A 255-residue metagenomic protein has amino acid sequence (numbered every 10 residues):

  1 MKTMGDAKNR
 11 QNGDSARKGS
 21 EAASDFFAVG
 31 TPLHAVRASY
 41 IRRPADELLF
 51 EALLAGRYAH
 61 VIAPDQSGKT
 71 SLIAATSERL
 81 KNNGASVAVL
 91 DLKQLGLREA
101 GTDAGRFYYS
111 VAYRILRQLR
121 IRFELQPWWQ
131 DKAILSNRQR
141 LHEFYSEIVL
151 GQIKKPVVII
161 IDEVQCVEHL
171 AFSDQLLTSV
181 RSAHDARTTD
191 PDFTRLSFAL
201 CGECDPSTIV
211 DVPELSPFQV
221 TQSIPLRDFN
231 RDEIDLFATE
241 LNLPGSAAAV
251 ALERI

Functional and structural regions predicted by a protein language model:
K2-P64, S71-L80, E147-I148: Walker A/P-loop-proximal flanking segment of P-loop NTPase domains
V87, Q94, E99-E124: Conserved NTP-binding/hydrolysis module of P-loop NTPases
V87-V89, T221-P225: Conserved beta-strand scaffold positions in the cores of enzyme catalytic domains, especially in NTP/NDP-utilizing
G96, Q165-L170, S207-T208: Catalytic P-loop NTPase motifs of RecA-like helicase/translocase cores
R117-I161, Q165-Q175, S179, D185-T194: Mid-core helix/loop region of P-loop NTP-binding domains shared across ATPases and GTPases
E163, R195-P206: A short beta-strand-to-loop transition that corresponds to the Sensor-1 phosphate-sensing loop of AAA+ P-loop ATPases
D190, C204-T221: Short regulatory helix/loop adjacent to the ATP-binding pocket of P-loop NTPases
I224-A251: Conserved small helical "lid"/interfacial subdomain of P-loop NTPases
